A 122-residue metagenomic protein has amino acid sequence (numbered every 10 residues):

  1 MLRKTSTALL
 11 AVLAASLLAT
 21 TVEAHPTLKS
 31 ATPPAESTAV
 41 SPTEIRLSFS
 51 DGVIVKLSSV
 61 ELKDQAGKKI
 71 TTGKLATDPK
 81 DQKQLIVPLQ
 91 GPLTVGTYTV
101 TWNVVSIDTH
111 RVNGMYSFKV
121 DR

Functional and structural regions predicted by a protein language model:
M1-L9: Bacterial N-terminal signal peptides that target proteins for export
A19-T21: N-terminal signal peptide c-region/cleavage motif recognized by signal peptidases
E23-S41: N-terminal edge beta-strand
V40, I45-D51, T109-R122: Extended, polar beta-sheet/loop recognition surfaces of beta-rich domains that mediate binding to diverse ligands
P42, V95-T97: Extracellular Ig-like/FN3 beta-sandwich strand-entry sites
R46-L47, D51-G73: Short, surface-exposed alpha-helix to beta-strand junction/turn motifs within ectodomains of secreted and cell-envelope
K80-V87: Aromatic sugar-binding surface patches on proteins that engage polysaccharides or sugar-phosphate polymers
Q90, T94, T101-S117: Short, exposed beta-strand-loop hairpins at the edges of beta-sheets in extracellular/periplasmic proteins
